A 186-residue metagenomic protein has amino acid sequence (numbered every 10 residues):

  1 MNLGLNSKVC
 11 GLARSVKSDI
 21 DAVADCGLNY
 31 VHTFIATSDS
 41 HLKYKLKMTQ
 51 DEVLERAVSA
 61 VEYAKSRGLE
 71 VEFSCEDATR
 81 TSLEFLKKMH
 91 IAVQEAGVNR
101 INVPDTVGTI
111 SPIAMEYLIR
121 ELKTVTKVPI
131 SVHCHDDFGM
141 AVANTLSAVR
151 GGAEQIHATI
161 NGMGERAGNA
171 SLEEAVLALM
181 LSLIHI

Functional and structural regions predicted by a protein language model:
M1-I20, I110: Conserved SAM/AdoMet-binding glycine-rich loop
S7-A13, V31-T33, V71-C75, I101-V103 (+2 more regions): Hydrophobic faces of well-ordered beta-strands that scaffold small-molecule active sites in alpha/beta enzyme cores
G11-K17, D77, P129-V142, E165: Glycine-rich beta-to-alpha transition loops that act as phosphate-gripper elements at the mouths of alpha/beta enzyme
K17-K43, Q50-V71, A78-V125, G151: Alpha/beta enzyme core
I35-T37, A153-G168: Glycine-rich phosphate-binding active-site loops on the catalytic face of alpha/beta enzymes
H133-I160: Small-aliphatic-rich amphipathic alpha-helix that forms the alpha element of a beta-alpha
N161-S182: Mobile "lid/hinge" segments at catalytic clefts and subdomain interfaces of large enzymes
I184-I186: Conserved small/polar residues in nucleotide/adenosyl-binding loops
